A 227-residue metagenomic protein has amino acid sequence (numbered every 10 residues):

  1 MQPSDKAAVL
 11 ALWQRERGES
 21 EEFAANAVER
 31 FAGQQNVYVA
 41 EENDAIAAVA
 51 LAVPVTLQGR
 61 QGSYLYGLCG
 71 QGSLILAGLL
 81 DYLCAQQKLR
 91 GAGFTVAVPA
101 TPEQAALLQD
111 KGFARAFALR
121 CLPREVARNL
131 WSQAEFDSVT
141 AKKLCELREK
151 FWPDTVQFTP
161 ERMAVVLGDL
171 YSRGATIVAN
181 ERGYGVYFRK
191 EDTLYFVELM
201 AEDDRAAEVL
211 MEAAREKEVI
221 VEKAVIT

Functional and structural regions predicted by a protein language model:
K6, W13-V55, F151-T176: Active-site rim helix/loop that mediates acceptor-substrate recognition in acyltransferases
Y38, A47, Y66, T101-Q104 (+2 more regions): Core nucleotidyl-transferase/polymerase catalytic module
V39, D44-P54, G62-C69, E181-K190 (+1 more regions): Conserved beta-strand in the GNAT
E41, D110-E198: Amide-forming acyltransferase catalytic core, primarily the GNAT-like/NAT-type and related acyltransferase folds
G70-Q87, D110, D204-R215: Conserved acetyl-CoA-binding loop-helix of GNAT-fold acetyltransferases
Q87-A100, E216-I226: Conserved GNAT acetyl-CoA-binding A-motif
Y195-T227: Charged, low-complexity intrinsically disordered regulatory/assembly segments
